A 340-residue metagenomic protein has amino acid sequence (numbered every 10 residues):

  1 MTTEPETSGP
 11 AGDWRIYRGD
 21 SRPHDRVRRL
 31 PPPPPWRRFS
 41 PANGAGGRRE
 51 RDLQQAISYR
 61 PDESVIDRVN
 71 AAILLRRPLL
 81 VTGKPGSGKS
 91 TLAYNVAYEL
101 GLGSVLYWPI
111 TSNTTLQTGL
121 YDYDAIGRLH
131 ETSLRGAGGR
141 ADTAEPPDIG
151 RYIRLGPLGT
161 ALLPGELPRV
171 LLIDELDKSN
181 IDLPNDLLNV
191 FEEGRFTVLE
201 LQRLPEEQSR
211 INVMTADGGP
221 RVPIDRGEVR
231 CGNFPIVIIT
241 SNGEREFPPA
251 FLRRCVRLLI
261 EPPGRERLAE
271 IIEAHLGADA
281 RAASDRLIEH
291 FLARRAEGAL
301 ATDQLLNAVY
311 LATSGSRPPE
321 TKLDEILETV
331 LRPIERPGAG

Functional and structural regions predicted by a protein language model:
M1-G340: C-terminal regulatory/interaction module of P-loop NTP-utilizing enzymes
